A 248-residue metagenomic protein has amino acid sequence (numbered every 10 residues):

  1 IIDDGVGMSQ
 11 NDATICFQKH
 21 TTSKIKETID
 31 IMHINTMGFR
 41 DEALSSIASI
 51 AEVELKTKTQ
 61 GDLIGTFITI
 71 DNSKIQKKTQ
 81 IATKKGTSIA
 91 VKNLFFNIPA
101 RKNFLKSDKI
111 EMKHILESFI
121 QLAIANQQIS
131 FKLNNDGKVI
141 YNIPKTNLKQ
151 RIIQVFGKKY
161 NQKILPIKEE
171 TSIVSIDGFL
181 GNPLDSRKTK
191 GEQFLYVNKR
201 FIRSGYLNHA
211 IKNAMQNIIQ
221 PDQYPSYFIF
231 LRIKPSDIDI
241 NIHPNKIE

Functional and structural regions predicted by a protein language model:
I1-E248: N-terminal phosphate-binding caps/lids of nucleotide- and nucleic-acid-binding domains
